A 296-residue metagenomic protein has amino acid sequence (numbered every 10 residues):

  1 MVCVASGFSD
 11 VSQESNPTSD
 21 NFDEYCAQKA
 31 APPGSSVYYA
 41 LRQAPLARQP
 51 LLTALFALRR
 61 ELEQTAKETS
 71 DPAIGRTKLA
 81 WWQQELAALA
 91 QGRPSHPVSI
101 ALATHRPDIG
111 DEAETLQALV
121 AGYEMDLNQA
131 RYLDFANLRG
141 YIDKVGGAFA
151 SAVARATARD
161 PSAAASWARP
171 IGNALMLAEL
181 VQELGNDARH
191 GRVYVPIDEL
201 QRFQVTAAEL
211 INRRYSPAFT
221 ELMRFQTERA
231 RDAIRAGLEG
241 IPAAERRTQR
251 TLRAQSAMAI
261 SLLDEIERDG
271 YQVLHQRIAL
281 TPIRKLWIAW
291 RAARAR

Functional and structural regions predicted by a protein language model:
V2-L127, R131-M176, V181, G185-R296: Catalytic cores of Mg2+-dependent Asp-rich isoprenoid enzymes
